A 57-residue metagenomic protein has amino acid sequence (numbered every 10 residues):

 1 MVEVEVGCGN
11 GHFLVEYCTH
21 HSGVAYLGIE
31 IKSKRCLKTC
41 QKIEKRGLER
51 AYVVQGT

Functional and structural regions predicted by a protein language model:
G7-G9: Class I SAM-dependent methyltransferase "Motif I" SAM/SAH-binding loop
G11-V15: Glycine-rich SAM-binding Motif I of class I
C18-T19: Gly/Ala-rich phosphate-binding loop of Rossmann-like dinucleotide-binding domains, activating on the conserved
V24-L27: Short beta-strand element of Class I
K32: Conserved SAM/SAH-binding beta-strand->alpha-helix loop
R35: Conserved short alpha-helix immediately C-terminal to the canonical SAM/SAH-binding motif I of Rossmann-like
Q41-T57: S-adenosyl-L-methionine
